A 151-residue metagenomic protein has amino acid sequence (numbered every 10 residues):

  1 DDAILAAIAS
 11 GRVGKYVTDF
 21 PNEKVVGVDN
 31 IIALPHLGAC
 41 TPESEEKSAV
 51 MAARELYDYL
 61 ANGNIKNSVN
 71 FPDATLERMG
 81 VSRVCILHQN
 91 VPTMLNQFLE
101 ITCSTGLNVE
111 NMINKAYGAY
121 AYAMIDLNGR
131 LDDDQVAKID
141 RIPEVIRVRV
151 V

Functional and structural regions predicted by a protein language model:
D1-R78, Y122, D126, R149-V151: Rossmann-like dinucleotide-binding domain for NAD(H)/NADP(H)
K66-V151: A conserved regulatory-domain signal marking ACT and ACT-like small-molecule sensing domains and adjacent regulatory
